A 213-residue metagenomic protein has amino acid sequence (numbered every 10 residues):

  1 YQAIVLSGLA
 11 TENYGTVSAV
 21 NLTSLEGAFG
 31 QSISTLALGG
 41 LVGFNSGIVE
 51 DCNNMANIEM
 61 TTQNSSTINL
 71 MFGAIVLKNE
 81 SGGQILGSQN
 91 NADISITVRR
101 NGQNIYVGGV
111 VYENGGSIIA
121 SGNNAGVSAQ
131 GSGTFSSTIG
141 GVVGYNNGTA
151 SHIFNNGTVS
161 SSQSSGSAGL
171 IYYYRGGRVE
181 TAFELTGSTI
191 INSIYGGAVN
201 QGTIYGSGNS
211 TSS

Functional and structural regions predicted by a protein language model:
Y1-S213: Predominantly extracellular/luminal carbohydrate-interaction, adhesion, and secreted-enzyme modules that are
